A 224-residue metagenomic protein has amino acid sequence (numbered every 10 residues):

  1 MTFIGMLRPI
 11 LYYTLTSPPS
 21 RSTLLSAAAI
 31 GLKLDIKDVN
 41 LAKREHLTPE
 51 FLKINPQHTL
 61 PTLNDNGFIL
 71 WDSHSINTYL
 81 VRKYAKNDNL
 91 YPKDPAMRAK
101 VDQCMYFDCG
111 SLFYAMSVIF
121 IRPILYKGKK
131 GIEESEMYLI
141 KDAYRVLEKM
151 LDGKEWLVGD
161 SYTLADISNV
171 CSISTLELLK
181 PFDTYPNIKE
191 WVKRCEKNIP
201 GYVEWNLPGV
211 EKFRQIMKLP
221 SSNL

Functional and structural regions predicted by a protein language model:
T2-E134, N223-L224: GST-like domain detector, emphasizing the conserved glutathione-binding G-site in the N-terminal thioredoxin-like
L41-A42, A165, G209: Conserved beta-strand edge residues that scaffold enzyme active sites
N55, H74, M116, L151 (+2 more regions): Short, flexible helix/strand-to-coil boundary loops that buttress conserved ligand/catalytic motifs in alpha/beta
V81, S172-I173, W205-N206: Active-site-flanking alpha-helical
D88-K93, Y114-M116, L157-D160, Y202-L207: Short, hydrophobic secondary-structure boundary micro-motifs
C104-K197: GST-like fold's C-terminal all-alpha helical module
R194-K197, G201-K212: Charged phosphate-binding loop/patch that engages nucleotide di/tri-phosphates or the phosphate backbone of nucleic
L207-L224: C-terminal helix/juxtamembrane-tail motif
